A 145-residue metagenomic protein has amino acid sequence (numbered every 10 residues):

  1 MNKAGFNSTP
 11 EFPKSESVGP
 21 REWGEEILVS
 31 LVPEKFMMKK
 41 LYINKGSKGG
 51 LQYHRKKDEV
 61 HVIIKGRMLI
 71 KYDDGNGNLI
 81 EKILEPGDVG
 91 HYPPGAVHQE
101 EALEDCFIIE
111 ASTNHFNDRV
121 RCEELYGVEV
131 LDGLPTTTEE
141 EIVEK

Functional and structural regions predicted by a protein language model:
M1-K39, K48-G50, K82, L125-K145: A short, N-terminal "cap"/entry segment at the start of jelly-roll beta-barrel domains of the cupin/DSBH fold
M38-Y42, V60, E81, V89-H91: Conserved hydrophobic/aromatic beta-strand scaffold that supports enzyme active sites
K39, L51, I63, K71 (+2 more regions): Beta-strand residues in well-ordered beta-sheet regions across diverse protein folds
S47, K56-K57, A96, E104 (+1 more regions): A generic "binding-loop/recognition-motif" signal
K48-G50, L69, D88-Q99: Histidine-centered metal-chelating micro-motifs
R55-D74: Glycine- and acidic-residue-biased ligand/ion/polar-headgroup-sensing regions
V60, E104-E124: A short hydrophobic beta-strand segment most commonly corresponding to one strand of the jelly-roll/cupin
D74-G95: Short acidic-glycine-tyrosine-enriched beta hairpin
